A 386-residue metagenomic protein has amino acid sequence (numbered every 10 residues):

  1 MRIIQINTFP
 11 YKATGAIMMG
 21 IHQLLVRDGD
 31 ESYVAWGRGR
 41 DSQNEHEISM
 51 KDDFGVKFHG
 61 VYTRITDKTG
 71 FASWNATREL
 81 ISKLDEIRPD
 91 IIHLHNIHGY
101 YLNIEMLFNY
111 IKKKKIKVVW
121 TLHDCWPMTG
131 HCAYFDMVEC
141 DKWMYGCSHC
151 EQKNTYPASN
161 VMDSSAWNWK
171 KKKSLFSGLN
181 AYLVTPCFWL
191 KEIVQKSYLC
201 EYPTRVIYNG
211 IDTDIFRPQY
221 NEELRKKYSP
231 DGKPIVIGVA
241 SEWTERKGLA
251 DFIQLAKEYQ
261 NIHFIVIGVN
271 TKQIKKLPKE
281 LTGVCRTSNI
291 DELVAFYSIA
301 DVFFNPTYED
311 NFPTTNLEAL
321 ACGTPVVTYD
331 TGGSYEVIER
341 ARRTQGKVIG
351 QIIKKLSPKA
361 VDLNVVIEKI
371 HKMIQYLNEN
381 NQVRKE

Functional and structural regions predicted by a protein language model:
W189, G210: Carbohydrate-associated surface elements
Q195, I211-K227, I274-K275: Acidic anion/phosphate-binding donor-loop and adjacent secondary structure in glycosyltransferase catalytic cores
S229-K247, I253-A256: Conserved donor-binding/catalytic core segment of Leloir-type glycosyltransferases
T271-V294: Nucleotide-activated donor-binding/catalytic signature segment of Leloir-type glycosyltransferases, i.e., the conserved
A295-A300: Short alpha-helical donor nucleotide-sugar binding micro-motif in glycosyltransferases
Y308: Aromatic "clamp/platform" in nucleotide-sugar-dependent glycosyltransferases that forms part of the donor/acceptor
P313-N316, S334: Short glycine/serine-rich donor-binding loops of glycosyltransferases
P325-T328, I338: Short hydrophobic beta-strand element within catalytic cores of glycosyltransferases and related nucleotide-activated
